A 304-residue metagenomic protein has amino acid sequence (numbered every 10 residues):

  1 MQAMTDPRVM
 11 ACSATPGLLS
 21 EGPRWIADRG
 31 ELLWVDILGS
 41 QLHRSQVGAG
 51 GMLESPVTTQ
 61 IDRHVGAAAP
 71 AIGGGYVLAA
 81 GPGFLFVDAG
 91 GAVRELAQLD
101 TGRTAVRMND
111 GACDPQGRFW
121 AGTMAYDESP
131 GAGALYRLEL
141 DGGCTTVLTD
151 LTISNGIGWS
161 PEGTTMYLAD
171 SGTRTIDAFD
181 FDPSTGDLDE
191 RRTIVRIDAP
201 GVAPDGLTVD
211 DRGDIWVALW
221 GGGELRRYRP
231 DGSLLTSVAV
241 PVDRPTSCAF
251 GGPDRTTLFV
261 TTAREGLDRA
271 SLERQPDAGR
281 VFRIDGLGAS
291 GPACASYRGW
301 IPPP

Functional and structural regions predicted by a protein language model:
R8-S13, L53-Q60, R94-T101, G143-T149 (+2 more regions): A short beta-strand motif characteristic of beta-propeller blades
A14-R29, I61-V77, G102-R118, V147-T165 (+3 more regions): Beta-rich, blade/repeat-based domains predominating in secreted/periplasmic proteins but also intracellular
I26-D28, L32-L38, Y76-P82, A121-S129 (+3 more regions): Conserved beta-strand positions in repeat-built beta-propeller and related beta-rich domains
Q41-H43, G83-L85, G133-Y136, T175-D177 (+2 more regions): A short loop-to-beta-strand structural motif that recurs across blades of beta-propeller domains
V47-G50, F179-D187, G286-G291: Short loop/turn segments immediately following beta-strands, especially the blade-tip and inter-blade linker loops
I72-G74, A89, Y136-G142, R226-T236 (+2 more regions): Flexible "stalk/tail and boundary" regions
A92-V147: Hydrophobic alpha-helical segments and helix pairs
F250-P304: Blade-level signature of beta-propeller repeat domains, shared across WD40, Kelch, NHL, RCC1 and BNR/Asp-box propellers
